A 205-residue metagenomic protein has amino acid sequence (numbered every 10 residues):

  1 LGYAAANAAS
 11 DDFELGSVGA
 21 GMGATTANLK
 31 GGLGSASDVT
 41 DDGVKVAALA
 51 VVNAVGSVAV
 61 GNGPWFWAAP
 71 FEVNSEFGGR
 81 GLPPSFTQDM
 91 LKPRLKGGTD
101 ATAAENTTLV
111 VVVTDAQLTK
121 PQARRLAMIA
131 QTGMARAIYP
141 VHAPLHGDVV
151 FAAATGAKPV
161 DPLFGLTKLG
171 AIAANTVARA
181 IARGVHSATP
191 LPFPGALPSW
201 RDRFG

Functional and structural regions predicted by a protein language model:
L1-G205: A structural signal for small-residue-enriched, beta-sheet-centric alpha/beta enzyme cores and oligomeric scaffold folds
